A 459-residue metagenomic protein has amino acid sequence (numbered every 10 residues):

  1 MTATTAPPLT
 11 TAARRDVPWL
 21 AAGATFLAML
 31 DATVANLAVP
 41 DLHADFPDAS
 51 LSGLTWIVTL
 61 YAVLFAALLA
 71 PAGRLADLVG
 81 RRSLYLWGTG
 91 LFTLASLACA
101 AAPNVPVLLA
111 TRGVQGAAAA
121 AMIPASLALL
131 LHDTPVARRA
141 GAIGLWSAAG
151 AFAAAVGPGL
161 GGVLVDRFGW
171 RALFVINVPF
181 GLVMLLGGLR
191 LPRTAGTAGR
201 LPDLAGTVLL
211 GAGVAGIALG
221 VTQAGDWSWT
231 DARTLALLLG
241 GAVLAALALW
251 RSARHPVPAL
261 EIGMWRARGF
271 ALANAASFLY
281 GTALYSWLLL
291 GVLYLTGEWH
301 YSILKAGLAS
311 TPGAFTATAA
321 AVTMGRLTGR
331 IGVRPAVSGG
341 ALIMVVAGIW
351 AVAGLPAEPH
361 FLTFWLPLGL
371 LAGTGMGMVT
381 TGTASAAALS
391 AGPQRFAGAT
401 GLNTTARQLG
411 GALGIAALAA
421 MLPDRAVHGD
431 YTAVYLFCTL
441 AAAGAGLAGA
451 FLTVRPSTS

Functional and structural regions predicted by a protein language model:
R15-L37, A232-L237, L244, P256-S457: 12-transmembrane solute porter fold
A38-A67, L304-A309: Extracellular/periplasmic helix-loop-helix junction of adjacent transmembrane segments in MFS-like secondary
V39, A153-V165, I217, V221 (+3 more regions): Small-residue (Gly/Pro/Ala) motifs that create kinks and tight helix-helix packing interfaces
D41, G73-R74, L78, V163 (+1 more regions): Membrane-interface helix termini in secondary transporters
L51-S52, V136-W146, I303-L304, P393-L402: Loop-to-transmembrane helix entry/capping segments in MFS-fold secondary transporters and related SLC/MFSD carriers
T59-G73, I123-L127, T311-T323: Central cavity-lining transmembrane alpha-helices of secondary-active solute carriers, predominantly the Major
D77-A205, M421: Helix-loop-helix hairpins in multi-pass membrane proteins, especially solute transporters
D166-L279, A283, Y301-S302, A309-T311 (+2 more regions): Hydrophobic transmembrane-helix bundles of small-molecule transporters
